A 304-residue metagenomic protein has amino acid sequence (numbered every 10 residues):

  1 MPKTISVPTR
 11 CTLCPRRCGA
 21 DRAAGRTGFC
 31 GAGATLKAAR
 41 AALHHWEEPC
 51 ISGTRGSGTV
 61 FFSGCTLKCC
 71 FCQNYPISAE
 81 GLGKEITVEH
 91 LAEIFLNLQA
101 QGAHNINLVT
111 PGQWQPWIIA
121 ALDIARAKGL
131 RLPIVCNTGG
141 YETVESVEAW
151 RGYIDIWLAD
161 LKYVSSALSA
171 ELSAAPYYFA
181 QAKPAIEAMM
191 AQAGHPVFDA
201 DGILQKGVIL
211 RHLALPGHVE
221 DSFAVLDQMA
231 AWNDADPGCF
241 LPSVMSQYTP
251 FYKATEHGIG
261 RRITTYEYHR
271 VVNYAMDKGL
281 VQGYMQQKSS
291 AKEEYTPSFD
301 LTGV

Functional and structural regions predicted by a protein language model:
M1-T27, H195-V304: Auxiliary Fe-S-binding modules of radical SAM enzymes
M1-T66, C70, N74-A79, F299-L301: N-terminal [4Fe-4S]-dependent radical SAM core
A38-T59, E93-P111, G283-M285: Short Fe-S-cluster ligation motifs
C70-N74, E80-E85, I118-A121, S146-V147: Short, conserved acidic/polar surface loops in the N-terminal third of protein domains
P76-N105, Y274: Conserved alpha-helical substructure of the radical SAM core
K84-V88, A175, F179, R261-T265: Flexible, glycine- and charge-enriched loops at secondary-structure boundaries
T87, Q113-W114, S290-A291: Positions that flank functional sites
E93-H257: Conserved AdoMet/S-adenosylmethionine-binding subsite of the radical SAM
